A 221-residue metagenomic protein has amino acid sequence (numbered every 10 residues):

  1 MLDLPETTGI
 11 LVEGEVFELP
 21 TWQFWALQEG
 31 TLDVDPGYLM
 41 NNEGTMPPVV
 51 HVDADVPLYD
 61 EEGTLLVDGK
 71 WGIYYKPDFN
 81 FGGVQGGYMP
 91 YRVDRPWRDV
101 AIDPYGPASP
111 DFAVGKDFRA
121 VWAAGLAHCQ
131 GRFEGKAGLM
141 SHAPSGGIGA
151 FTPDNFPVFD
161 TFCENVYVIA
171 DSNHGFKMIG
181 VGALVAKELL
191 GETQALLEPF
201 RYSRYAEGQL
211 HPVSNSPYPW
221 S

Functional and structural regions predicted by a protein language model:
M1-A113, A127, G131-G135, P219-S221: Flavin-dependent oxidoreductases
R92, P96-D103, A113-S221: C-terminal catalytic lobe of FAD-dependent flavoproteins
